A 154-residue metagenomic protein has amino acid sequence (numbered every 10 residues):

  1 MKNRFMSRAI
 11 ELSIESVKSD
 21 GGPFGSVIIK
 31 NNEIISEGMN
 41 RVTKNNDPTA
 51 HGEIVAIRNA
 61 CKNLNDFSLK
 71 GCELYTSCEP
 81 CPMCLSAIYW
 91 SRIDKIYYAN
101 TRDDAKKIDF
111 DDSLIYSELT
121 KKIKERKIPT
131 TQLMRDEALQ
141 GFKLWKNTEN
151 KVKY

Functional and structural regions predicted by a protein language model:
M1-V17, P80, S86-Y154: Zinc-dependent deaminase
K2, M6, T43-N59: Acidic helix/loop or adjacent segment enriched in Glu/Asp that either coordinates divalent metal
A9, S13-S16, S26, S36 (+2 more regions): Small-residue (primarily alanine) positions within well-ordered alpha-helices, especially packing/interaction faces
D20-F24, K70: Short, basic and Ser/Thr-rich N-terminal targeting/leader segments
G22-P23, T43-H51, E79, E125 (+1 more regions): Residues at secondary-structure transition points
F24-N32: Short beta-strand scaffold segments in enzyme catalytic cores
I35-V42: Short beta->alpha transition motifs characteristic of CBS
A50, I54-S91: Helix-adjacent hinge/juxtasegments
